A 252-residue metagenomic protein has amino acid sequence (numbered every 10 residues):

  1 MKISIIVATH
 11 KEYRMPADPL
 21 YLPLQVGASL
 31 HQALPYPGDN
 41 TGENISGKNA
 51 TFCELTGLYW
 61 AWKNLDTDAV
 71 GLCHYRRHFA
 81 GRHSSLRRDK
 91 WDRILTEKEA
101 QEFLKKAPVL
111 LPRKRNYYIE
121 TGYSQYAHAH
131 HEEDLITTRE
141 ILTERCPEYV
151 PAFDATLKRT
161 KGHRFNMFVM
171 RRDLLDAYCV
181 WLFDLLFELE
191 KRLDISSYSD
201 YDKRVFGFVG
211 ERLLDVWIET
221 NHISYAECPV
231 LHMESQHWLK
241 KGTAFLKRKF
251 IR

Functional and structural regions predicted by a protein language model:
M1-R252: ER/Golgi luminal nucleotide-sugar-dependent glycosyltransferases, focusing on the catalytic module
